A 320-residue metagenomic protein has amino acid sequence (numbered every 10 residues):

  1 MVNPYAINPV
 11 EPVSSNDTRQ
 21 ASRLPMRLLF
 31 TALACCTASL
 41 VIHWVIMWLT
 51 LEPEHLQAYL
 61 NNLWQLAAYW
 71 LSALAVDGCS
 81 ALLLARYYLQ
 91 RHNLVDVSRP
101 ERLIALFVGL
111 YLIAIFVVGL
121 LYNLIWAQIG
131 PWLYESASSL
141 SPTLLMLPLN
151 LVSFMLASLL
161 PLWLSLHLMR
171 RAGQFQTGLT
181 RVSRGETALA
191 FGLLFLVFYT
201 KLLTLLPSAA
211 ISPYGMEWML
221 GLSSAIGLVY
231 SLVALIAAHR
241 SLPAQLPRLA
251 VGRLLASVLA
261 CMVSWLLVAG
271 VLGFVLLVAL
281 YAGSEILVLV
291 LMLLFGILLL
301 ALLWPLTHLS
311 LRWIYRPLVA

Functional and structural regions predicted by a protein language model:
M1-A21, L164, F175, R316-A320: Low-complexity, intrinsically disordered extramembrane tails and loops of integral membrane proteins
N3, N8, N16, N61-N62 (+3 more regions): Detector for Asparagine
Q20, L24, Q245-R248: N-terminal targeting leader peptides, primarily classical Sec-type signal peptides for secretion
L24-L51, Q65-L89, I104-P131, L145-A172 (+2 more regions): Alpha-helical transmembrane segments and immediately adjacent membrane-interfacial amphipathic helices
L51-L60: Juxtamembrane/transmembrane-helix boundary motifs at the membrane-water interface
Y59-L63, R91-L103, Y134-M146: A cross-kingdom feature marking solvent-exposed beta-strand/loop segments within repeated, beta-rich binding/scaffold
N93-S98, T143, L246, V251 (+1 more regions): Tandem-repeat/low-complexity and Cys-motif detector
